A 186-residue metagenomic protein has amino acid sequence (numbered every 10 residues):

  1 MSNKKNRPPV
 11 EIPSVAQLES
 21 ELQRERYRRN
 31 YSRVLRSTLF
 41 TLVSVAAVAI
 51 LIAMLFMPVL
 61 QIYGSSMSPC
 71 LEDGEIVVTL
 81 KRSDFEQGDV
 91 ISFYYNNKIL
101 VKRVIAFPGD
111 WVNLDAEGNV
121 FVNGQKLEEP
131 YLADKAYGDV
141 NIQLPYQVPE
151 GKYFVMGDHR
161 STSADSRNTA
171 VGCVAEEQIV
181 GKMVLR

Functional and structural regions predicted by a protein language model:
M1-I99, T169-R186: Protein maturation boundaries and topogenic segments
V59, V101-R103, W111, Q143-P145 (+1 more regions): Well-ordered beta-strand positions in beta-sheet-rich domains
Y63-E72, L80-K81, V122-N123, P130 (+1 more regions): Acidic/glycine-rich C-terminal interaction modules and beta/coil loop segments that lie outside canonical DNA-binding
D84-V122, L127: Extracytoplasmic/periplasmic/luminal assembly and interaction segments in envelope/secretory/respiratory proteins
G109-D115, K135-I142: Short, surface-exposed linear segments at secondary-structure transitions and domain or protein termini
